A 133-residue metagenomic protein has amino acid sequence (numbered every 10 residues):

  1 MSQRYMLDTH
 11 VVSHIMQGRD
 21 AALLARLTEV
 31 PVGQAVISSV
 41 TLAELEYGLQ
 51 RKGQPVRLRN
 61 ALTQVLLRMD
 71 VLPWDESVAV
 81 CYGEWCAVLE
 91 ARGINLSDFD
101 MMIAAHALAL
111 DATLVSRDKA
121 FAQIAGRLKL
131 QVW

Functional and structural regions predicted by a protein language model:
M1-I37, L49-Q64: Short, well-structured N-terminal submotif of metal-dependent ribonuclease cores
Q3, D70-V115: Active-site neighborhoods of divalent-metal-dependent phosphate/nucleic-acid chemistry enzymes
L7-D8, S38, N95-S97, D118: Histidine- and aromatic-rich ligand-binding microenvironments
D8-T9, L23, L45, Y82 (+1 more regions): Generic structural signal for small/hydrophobic residues in well-ordered secondary structure, especially within
V12, L42-L45, A79, F121-A122: A generic structural signal for short hydrophobic patches within well-formed alpha-helices
A22, V36, A61, S77 (+3 more regions): Amphipathic alpha-helical recognition patches that constitute DNA-binding helices
L96, Q123-A125, V132: A beta-strand edge to alpha-helix "cap/lid" segment located at domain peripheries
